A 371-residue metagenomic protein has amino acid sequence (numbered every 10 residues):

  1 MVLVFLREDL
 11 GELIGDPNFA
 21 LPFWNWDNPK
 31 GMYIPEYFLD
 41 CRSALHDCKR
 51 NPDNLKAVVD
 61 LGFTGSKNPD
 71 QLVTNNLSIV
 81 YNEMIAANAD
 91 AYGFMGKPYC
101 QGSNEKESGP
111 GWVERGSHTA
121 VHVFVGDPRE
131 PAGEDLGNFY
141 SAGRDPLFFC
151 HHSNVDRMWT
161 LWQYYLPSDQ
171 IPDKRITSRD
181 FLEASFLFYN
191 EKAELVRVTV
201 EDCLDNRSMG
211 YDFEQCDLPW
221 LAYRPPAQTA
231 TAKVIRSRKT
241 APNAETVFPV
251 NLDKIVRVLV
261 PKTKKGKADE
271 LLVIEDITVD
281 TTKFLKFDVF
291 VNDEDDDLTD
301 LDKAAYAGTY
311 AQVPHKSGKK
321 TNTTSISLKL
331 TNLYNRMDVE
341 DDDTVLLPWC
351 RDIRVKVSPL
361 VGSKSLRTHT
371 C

Functional and structural regions predicted by a protein language model:
M1-C371: C-terminal accessory segments of proteins
